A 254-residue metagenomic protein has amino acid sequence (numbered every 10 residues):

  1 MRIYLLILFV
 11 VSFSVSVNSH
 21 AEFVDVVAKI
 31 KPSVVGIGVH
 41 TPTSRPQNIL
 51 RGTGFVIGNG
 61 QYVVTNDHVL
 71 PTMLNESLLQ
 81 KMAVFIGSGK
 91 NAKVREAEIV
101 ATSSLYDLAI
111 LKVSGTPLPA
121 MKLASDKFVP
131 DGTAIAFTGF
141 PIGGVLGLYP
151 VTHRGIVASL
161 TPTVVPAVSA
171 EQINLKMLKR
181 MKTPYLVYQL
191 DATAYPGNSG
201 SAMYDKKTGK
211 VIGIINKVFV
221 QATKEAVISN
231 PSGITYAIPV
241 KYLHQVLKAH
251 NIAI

Functional and structural regions predicted by a protein language model:
M1-Y4: Positively charged n-region of N-terminal signal peptides that target proteins for export
S12-S16: N-terminal signal peptide c-region/cleavage motif recognized by signal peptidases
A21-F23, H40-N66, V94-E96, G200 (+2 more regions): A conserved glycine-rich beta-strand in the N-terminal activation segment of trypsin-fold
D25-V26, M73, E98-V100, S114-Y149: Active-site substrate-binding loop(s) of clan PA
I30-Q47, V113-A120, V151-K248: Active-site region of chymotrypsin-like
I57-G58, E76, V129-P130, K206: Short, well-ordered loop/turn sites that connect or cap secondary structure elements
G58-S104: Catalytic-histidine neighborhood of serine endopeptidases, predominantly the chymotrypsin-like S1/PA family
Q80-V84, S88-A97, D131-A136, P150-E171: Beta-strand/loop subdomains of soluble extracytoplasmic proteins
